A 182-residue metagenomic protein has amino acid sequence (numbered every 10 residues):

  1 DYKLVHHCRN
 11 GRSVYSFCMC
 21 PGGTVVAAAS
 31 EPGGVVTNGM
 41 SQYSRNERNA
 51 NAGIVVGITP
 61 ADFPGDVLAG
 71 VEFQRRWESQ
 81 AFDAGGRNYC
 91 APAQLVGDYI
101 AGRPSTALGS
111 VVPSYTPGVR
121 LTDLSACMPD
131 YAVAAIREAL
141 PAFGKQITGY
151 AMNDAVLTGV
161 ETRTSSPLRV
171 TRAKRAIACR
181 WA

Functional and structural regions predicted by a protein language model:
D1-A182: Residues forming the flavin
